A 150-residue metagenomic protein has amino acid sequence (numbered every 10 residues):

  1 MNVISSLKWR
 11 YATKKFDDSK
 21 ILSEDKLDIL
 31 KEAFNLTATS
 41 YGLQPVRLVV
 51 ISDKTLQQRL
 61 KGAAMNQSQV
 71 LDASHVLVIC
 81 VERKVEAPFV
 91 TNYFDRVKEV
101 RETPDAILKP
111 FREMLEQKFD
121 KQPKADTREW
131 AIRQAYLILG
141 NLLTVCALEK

Functional and structural regions predicted by a protein language model:
M1-E149: Acidic, surface-exposed loops and disordered segments
